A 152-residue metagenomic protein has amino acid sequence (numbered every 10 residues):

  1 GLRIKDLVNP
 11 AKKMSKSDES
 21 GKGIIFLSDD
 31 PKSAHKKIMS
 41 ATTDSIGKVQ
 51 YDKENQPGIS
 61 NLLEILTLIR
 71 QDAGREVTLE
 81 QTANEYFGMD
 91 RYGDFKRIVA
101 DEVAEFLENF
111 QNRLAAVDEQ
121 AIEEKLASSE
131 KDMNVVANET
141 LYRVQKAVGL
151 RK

Functional and structural regions predicted by a protein language model:
G1-K152: Conserved nucleotide- and phosphate/pyrophosphate-binding catalytic cores in adenylate/nucleotidyl-handling enzymes
